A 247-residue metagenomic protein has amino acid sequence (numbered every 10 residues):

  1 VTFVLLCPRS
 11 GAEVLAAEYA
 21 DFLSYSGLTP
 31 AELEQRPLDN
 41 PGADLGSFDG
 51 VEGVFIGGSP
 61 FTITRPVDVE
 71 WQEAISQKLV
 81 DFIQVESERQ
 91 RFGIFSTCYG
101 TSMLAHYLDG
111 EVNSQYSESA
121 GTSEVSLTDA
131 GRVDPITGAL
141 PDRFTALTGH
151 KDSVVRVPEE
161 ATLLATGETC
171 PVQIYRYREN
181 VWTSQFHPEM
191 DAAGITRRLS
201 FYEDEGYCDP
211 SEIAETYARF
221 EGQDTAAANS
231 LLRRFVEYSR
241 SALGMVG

Functional and structural regions predicted by a protein language model:
V1-D81, V85, P210-G247: N-terminal beta1-alpha1 cap of cysteine-dependent amidohydrolase-like domains
T2, F92-G93, T145, T162: Proline-centered loop/turn at the N-terminus of a beta-strand
P8, Y99, K151: Short strand-turn motif at the edge of the Rossmann-like AdoMet-binding core
L15-A16, T64-V67, L104-Y107, P158 (+2 more regions): Short glycine-/acidic-enriched loop or helix-start segments at secondary-structure transitions that form or flank
D21-L23, E70-A74, E111-N113, L164-A165 (+1 more regions): Glycine-rich, phosphate-binding/catalytic loops in enzymes
T62-G131: Cysteine-nucleophile active-site neighborhood
L108-A193: Pocket-forming structural segment of enzyme catalytic cores
T162-T166, C170-G247: C-terminal and late-domain segments of enzyme folds
